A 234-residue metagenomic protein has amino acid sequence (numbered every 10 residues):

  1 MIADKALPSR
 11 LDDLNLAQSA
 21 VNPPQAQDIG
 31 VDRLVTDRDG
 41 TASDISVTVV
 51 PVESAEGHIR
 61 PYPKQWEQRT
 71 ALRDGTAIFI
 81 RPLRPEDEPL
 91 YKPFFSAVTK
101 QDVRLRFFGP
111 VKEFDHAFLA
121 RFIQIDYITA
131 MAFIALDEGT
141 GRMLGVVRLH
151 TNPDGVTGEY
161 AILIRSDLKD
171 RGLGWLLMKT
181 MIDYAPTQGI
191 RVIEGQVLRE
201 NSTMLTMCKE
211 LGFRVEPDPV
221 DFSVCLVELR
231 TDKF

Functional and structural regions predicted by a protein language model:
I2-A3, R10-L11, D39-F234: Long, contiguous binding/interaction regions
P8-V31, T36: N-terminal intrinsically disordered, low-complexity tails
